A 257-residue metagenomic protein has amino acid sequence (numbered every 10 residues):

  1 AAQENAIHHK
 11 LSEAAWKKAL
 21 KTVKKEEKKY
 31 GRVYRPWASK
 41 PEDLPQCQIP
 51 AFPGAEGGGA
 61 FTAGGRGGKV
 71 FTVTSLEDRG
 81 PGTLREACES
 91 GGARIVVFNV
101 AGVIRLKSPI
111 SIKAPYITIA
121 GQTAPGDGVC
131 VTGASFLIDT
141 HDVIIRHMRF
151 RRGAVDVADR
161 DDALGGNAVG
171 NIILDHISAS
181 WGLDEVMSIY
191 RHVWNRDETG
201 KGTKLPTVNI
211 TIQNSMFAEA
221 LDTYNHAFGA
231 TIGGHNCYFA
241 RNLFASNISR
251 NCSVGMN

Functional and structural regions predicted by a protein language model:
A1-E77, P81-I95, R105: Extracellular "leader-to-stem" segments immediately downstream of a signal peptide or signal-anchor in secreted/lumenal
G68-V70, D159-D161, A227, S249: Short, solvent-exposed beta-strand edge segments and adjacent coil->beta transition regions
V70, I95, Y116, G128 (+1 more regions): A residue-level signal for beta-strand positions that form part of recognition/binding surfaces within mature
E77-D78, A101-V103, T123-P125: Acidic glycine-/aspartate-rich tracts in secreted/extracellular proteins
L84-G92, I104-A120, V129-R146, R152-G170: Extracellular beta-strand-rich solenoid/capping regions of secreted or surface-exposed proteins that bind or remodel
F98: Short beta-strand and adjacent tight-turn residues that come in two discontinuous sequence segments and form the edges
Y116, G121, P125, H141-R152 (+3 more regions): Right-handed parallel beta-helix
